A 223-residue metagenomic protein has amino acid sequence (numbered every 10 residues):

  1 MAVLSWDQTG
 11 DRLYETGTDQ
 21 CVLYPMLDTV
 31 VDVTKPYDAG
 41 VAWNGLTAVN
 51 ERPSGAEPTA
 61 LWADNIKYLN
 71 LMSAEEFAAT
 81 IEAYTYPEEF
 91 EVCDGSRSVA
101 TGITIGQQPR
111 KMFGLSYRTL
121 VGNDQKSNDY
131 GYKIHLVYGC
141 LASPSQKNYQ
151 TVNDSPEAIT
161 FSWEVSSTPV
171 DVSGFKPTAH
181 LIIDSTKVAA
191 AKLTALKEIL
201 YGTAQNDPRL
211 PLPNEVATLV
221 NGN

Functional and structural regions predicted by a protein language model:
M1-E51: Polar/acidic, low-complexity leader/linker segments enriched in S/T/G and N/D
V3-Q8, R12, D28-T34, A83 (+3 more regions): Short, charge-rich amphipathic segments
D19-P25, T29-D32, L46, L115 (+3 more regions): Generic hydrophobic, helix-prone segments enriched in Leu/Val/Ile
N44-A48, G139, S162: Extracellular/lumenal ectodomain signal focusing on beta-strand-rich modules and carbohydrate-recognition contexts
A48-G55, V137: Membrane-targeting and insertion segments and their boundary/processing signals
E51-R52, P58-F90, S155-V170: Oligomerization/assembly interface segments of phage tail-like spikes and tubes
K67-S143: Structured, beta-strand-rich domain cores that present glycine/charged loop surfaces used to bind extended ligands
P144-N223: Mixed-charge, glycine-accented linear interaction segment located at domain edges/termini
